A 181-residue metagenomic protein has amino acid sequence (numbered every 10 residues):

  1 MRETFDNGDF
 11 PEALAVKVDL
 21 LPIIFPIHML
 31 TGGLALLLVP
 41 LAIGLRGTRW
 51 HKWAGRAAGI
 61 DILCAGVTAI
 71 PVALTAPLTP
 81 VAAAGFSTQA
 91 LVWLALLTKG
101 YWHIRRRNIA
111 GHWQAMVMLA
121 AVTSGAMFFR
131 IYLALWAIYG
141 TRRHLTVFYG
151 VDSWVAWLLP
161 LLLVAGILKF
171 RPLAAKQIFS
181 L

Functional and structural regions predicted by a protein language model:
M1-L181: Alpha-helical membrane insertion/targeting regions
